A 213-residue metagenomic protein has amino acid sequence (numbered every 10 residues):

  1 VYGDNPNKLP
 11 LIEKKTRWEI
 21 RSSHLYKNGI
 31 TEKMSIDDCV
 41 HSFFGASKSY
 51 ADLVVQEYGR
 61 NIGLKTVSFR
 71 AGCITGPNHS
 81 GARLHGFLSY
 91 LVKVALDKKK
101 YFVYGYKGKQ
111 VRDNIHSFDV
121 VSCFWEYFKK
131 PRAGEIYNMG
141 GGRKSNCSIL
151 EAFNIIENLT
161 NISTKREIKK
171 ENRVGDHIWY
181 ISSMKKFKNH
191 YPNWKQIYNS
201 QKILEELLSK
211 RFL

Functional and structural regions predicted by a protein language model:
V1-G72: N-terminal Rossmann-like NAD(P)+-binding domain of SDR-like oxidoreductases, especially those catalyzing
R17-M34, V92-G105, K130, N158-K169: A short C-terminal helix-loop "cap" of Rossmann-like NAD(P)-dependent dehydrogenase/epimerase domains
F43, L84, S117, S145 (+2 more regions): Amphipathic alpha-helical segment in the mid-to-C-terminal domain of diverse UDP/GDP-sugar glycosyltransferases
S49, I62-K65, T75-S89, K99 (+5 more regions): Glycine/proline-rich active-site loop of Rossmann-fold NAD(P)-dependent oxidoreductases
S49-Q56, S89-V92, S122: Conserved active-site helix of classical SDR/Rossmann-fold NAD(P)-dependent CH-OH oxidoreductases
Y106-K107, I136-Y137, L150-F153, N161-W179: C-terminal "lid/loop" region of Rossmann-like NAD(P)-dependent oxidoreductases
S117, I136, N172-W194: Conserved C-terminal active-site "lid" loop/helix of NAD(P)H-dependent oxidoreductases that clamps the redox cofactor
K185-K186, Y198-L213: Amphipathic terminal alpha-helices
